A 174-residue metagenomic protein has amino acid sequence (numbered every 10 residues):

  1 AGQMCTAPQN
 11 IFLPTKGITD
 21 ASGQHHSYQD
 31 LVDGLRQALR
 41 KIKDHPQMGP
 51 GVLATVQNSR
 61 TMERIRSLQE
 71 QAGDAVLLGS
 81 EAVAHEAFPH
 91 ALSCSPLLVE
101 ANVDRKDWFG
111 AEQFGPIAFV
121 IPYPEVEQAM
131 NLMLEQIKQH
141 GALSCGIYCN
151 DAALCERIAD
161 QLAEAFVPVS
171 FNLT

Functional and structural regions predicted by a protein language model:
A1-V103, A129: ALDH superfamily catalytic-core signature
G17, D30, E86-T174: Conserved C-terminal structural/oligomerization subdomain of aldehyde/semialdehyde dehydrogenase
